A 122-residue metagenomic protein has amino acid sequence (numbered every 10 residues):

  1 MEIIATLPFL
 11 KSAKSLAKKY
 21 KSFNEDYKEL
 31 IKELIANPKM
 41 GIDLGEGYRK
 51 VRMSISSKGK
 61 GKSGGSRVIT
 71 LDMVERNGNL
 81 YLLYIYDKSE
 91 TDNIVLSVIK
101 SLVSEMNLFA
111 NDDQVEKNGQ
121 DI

Functional and structural regions predicted by a protein language model:
M1-E29, G119-I122: Arg/Lys-rich, positively charged N-terminal/basic patches that mediate binding to nucleic acids
A5, F23-L30, G65, V95-V98 (+1 more regions): Amphipathic alpha-helical interface surfaces
K18-K21, K39, E90: Residues in soluble alpha-helical coiled-coils and helical-bundle/repeat scaffolds
K19, L30-E33, L102-E105, F109: Conserved short hydrophobic interaction patches
K28-I35, K39-M40: Negatively charged, low-complexity tracts enriched in Asp/Glu with abundant Ser/Thr
K39-I85: Basic/aromatic recognition patch in beta-strand/loop cores that engages polyanionic ligands
S66, L71-I122: Enriched for short, Lys/Arg-rich terminal
